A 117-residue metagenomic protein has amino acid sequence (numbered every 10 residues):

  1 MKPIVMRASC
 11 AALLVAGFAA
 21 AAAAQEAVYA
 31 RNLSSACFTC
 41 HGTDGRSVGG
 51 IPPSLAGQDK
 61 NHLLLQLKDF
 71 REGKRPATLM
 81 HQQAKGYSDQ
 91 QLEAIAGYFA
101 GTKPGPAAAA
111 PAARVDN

Functional and structural regions predicted by a protein language model:
M1-C10: Bacterial N-terminal signal peptides that target proteins for export
G17-A21: N-terminal signal peptide c-region/cleavage motif recognized by signal peptidases
A24-Q25: Boundary of Sec targeting at the N-terminus
A30, G45-R75, H81-K85: Gly/Gly-Pro-rich "capping" loops immediately C-terminal to redox-active cysteine motifs in periplasmic/lumenal
S35-T43, I95: The canonical Cys-X-X-Cys-His
F38, L65-K68, G97: Generic alpha-helical structural context detector
C40-S47, A100-P104: Detector for the c-type heme attachment site
K85-V115: C-terminal capping alpha-helices of c-type cytochrome domains
